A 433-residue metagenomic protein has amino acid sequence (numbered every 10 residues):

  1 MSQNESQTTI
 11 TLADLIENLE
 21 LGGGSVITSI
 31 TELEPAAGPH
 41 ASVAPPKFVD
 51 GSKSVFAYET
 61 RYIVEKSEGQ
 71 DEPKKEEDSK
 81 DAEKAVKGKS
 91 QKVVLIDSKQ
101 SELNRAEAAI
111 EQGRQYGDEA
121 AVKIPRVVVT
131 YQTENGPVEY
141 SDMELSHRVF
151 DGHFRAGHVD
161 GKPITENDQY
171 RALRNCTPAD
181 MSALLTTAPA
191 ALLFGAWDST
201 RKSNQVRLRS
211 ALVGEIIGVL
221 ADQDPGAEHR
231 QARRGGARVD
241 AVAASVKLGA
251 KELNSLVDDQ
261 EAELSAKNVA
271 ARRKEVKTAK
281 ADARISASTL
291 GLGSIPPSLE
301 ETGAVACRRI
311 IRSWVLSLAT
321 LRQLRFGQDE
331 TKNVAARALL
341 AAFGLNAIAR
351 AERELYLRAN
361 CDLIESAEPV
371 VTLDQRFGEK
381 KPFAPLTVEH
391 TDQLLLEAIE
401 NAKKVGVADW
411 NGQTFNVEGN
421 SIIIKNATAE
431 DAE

Functional and structural regions predicted by a protein language model:
S2-V94, G117, R126, E139-E433: Basic polyanion-binding and macromolecular-assembly surfaces
V93-I96, N104: Active-site scaffold segments
E102-G113: Short active-site loop/helix that positions an aromatic residue
Q115-Y131: Short, glycine/acidic-rich hinge or "gate" loops at secondary-structure transitions that mediate conformational
N135-G136: Post-HExxH zinc-binding segment in Zn-dependent metallohydrolases
